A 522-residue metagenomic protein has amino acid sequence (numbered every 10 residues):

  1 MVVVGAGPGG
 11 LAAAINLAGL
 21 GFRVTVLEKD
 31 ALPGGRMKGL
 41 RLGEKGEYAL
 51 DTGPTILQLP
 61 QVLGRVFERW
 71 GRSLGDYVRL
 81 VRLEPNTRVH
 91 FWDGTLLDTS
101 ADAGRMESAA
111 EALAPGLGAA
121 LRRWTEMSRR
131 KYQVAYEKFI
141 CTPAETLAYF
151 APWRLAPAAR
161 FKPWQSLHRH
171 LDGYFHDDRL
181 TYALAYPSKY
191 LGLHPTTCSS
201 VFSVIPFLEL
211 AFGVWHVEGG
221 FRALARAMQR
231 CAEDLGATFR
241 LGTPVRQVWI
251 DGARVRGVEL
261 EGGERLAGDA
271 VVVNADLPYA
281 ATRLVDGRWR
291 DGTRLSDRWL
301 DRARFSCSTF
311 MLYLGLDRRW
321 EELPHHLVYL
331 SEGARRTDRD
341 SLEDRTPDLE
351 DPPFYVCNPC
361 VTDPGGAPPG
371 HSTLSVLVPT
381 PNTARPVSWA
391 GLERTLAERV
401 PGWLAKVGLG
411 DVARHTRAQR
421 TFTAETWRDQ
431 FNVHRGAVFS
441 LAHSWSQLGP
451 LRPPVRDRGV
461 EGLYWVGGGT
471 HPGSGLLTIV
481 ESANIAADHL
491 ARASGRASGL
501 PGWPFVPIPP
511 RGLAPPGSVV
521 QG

Functional and structural regions predicted by a protein language model:
M1-V134, H443: N-terminal glycine-rich phosphate/pyrophosphate-binding loop and immediately adjacent elements
P54, G468-A491: A conserved FAD-binding loop/helix module that cradles the flavin
H90-C198: Rossmann-like flavin
D177-L191, T346-C357, G410-P472: A glycine-rich dinucleotide-binding beta-alpha-beta segment and adjacent secondary-structure elements that constitute
V204-E261: Helical element adjacent to the flavin cofactor pocket in flavoenzyme catalytic cores
R246-P368, I508: Mid-domain catalytic core of redox enzymes that form a hydrophobic substrate pocket/lid adjacent to a catalytic redox
Q247-I250, A491-G522: Active-site-proximal substrate-binding core of FAD-dependent oxidoreductases
D317-R428, G502-F505: C-terminal segments that line or cap access tunnels to active or ligand-binding sites in enzymes and enzyme-associated
